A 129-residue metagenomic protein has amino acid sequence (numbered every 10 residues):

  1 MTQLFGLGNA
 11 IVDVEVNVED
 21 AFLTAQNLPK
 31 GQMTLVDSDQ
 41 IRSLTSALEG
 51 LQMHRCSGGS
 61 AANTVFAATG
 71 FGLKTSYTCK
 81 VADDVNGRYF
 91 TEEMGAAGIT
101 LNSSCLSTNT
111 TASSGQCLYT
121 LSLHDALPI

Functional and structural regions predicted by a protein language model:
M1-S76, Y89: Glycine-rich phosphate/adenosyl-contacting loop at the front of the ribokinase-like
T2, S114-Q116: Change "...and in nucleic-acid phosphodiester-cleaving endonucleases..." to "...and in nucleic-acid processing enzymes
A10, V81-D83: Residue-level signal for short, function-critical loop segments
S76-C79, S103: Short catalytic-loop micro-motif centered on adjacent basic/acidic residues
D83, G87-G95: Short, electropositive alpha-helical surface patch
E93-A112: A glycine-rich helix N-cap at a beta->alpha junction
L123-L127: Short, small-residue-biased leader/transition segments that mark boundaries at the very start of proteins
